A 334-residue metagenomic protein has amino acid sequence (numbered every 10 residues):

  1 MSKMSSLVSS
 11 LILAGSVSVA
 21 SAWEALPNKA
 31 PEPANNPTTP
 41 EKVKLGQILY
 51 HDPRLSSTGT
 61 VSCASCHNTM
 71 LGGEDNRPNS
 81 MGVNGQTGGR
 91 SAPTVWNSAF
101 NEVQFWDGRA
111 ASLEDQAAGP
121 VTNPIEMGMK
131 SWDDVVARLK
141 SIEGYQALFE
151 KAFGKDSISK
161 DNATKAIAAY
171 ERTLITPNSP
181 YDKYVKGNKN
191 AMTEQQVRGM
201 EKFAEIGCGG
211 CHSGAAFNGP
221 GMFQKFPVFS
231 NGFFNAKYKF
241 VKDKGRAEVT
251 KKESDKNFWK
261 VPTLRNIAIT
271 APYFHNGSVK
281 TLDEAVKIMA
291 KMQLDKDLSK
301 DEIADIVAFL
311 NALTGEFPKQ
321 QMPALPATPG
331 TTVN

Functional and structural regions predicted by a protein language model:
S2-A20: Gram-negative bacterial Sec-dependent N-terminal signal peptides
W23-G119, D182-K287, L294-K296, Q321-N334: Short glycine/threonine-rich turn/loop motifs
W106, G128, R138, D156 (+3 more regions): Short capping loops/turns at secondary-structure boundaries
L113, M127-G128: Mobile amphipathic helical/loop "lid" adjacent to a hydrophobic cofactor/ligand pocket
V121, I125-E126: Class I S-adenosyl-L-methionine-dependent methyltransferase module
M127, Y145, T173-T176, P180 (+2 more regions): Short His/Asp/Glu-rich catalytic/ion-coordination signatures at enzyme active sites or charged loops
W132-P177, A268, S278-N334: C-terminal capping alpha-helices of c-type cytochrome domains
